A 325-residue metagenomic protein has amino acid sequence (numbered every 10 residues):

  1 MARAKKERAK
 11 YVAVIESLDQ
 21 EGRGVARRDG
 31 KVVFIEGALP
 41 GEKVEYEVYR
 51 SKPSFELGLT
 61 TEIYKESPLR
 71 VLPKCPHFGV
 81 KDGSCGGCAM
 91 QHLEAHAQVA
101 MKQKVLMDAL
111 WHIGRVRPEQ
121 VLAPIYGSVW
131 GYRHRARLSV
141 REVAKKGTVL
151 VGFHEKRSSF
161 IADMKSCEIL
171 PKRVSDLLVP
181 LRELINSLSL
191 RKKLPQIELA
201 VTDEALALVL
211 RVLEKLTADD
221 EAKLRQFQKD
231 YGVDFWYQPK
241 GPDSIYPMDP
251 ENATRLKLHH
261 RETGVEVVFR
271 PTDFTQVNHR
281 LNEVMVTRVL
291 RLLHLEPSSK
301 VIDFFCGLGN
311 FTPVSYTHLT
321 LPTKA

Functional and structural regions predicted by a protein language model:
A2-L319: Accessory RNA-recognition modules of RNA-modification enzymes
T320-A325: A short, hydrophobic C-terminal helix/tail in secreted or cell-surface proteins
